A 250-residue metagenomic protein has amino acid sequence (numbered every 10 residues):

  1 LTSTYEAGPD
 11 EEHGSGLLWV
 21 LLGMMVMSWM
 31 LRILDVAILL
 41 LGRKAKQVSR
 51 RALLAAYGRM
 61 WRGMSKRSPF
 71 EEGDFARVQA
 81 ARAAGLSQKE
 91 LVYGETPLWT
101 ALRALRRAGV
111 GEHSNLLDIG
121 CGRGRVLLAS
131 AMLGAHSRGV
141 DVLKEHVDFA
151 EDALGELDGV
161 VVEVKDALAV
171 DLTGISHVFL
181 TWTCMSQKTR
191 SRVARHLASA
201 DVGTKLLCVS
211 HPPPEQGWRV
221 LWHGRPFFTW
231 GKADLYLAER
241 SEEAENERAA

Functional and structural regions predicted by a protein language model:
G14-G111: S-adenosyl-L-methionine
H113-G120: Conserved class I S-adenosyl-L-methionine
R123-A135: Conserved SAM-binding loop of SAM-dependent methyltransferases across substrates and taxa, primarily the Class I
L143: Conserved SAM/SAH-binding beta-strand->alpha-helix loop
A150-E151: Conserved SAM-binding loop
L157-A167: Conserved SAM-binding strand-loop segment of SAM-dependent methyltransferases
S176-K188: A short SAM/SAH-binding and catalytic strip from SAM-dependent methyltransferases
M185-E242: C-terminal substrate-binding/active-site "lid" region of AdoMet-derived donor-dependent transferases
